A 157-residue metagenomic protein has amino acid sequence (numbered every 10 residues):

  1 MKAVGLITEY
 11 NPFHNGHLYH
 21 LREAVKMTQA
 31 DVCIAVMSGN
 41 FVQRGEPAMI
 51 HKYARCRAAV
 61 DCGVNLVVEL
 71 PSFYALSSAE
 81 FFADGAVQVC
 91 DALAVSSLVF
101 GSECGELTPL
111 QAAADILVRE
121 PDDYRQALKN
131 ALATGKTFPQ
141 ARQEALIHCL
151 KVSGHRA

Functional and structural regions predicted by a protein language model:
M1-R55: N-terminal catalytic cores of NTP/NDP-binding nucleotidyl/phosphoryl-transfer enzymes
V25-K26, V60, V87-D91: Non-catalytic positions within long, well-ordered alpha-helices that form the structural scaffold/packing of enzyme
D31, N65, S96: Receiver (REC) domain switch/active-site residues of two-component response regulators
A48-K52, V60, A79, A83: Generic structural signal for well-ordered secondary structure
R57-P71: A glycine-rich helix N-cap at a beta->alpha junction
E69-A157: Active-site cores that bind ATP or allylic diphosphates and position pyrophosphate for catalysis
